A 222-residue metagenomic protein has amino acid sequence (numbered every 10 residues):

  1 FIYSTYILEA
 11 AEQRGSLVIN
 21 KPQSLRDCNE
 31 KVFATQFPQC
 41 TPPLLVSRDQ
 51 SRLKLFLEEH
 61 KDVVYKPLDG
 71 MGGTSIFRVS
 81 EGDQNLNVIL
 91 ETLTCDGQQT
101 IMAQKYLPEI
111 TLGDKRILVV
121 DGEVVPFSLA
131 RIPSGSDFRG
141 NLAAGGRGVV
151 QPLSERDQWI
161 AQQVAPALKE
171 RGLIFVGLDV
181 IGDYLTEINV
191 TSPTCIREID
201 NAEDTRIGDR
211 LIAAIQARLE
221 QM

Functional and structural regions predicted by a protein language model:
F1-V46, S51-R52: Conserved N-proximal alpha/beta basic substrate-recognition cap immediately N-terminal to, or forming the N-lobe
V18, V63-V64: Hydrophobic beta-strand scaffold residues
P22-L25, R131-P133, I181-Y184: Short glycine-enriched loops at secondary-structure junctions
P22-Q23, L68, Y106-L107, L118 (+2 more regions): Anionic group-transfer/hydrolysis microenvironments
P38, L142-R147, S192-T194: Short glycine/proline- and charge-enriched loop/turn segments that cap or connect secondary-structure elements
P42, K115, T186: Change "...and in nucleic-acid phosphodiester-cleaving endonucleases..." to "...and in nucleic-acid processing enzymes
Q50-S51, E58-D62, D69-Q158, L168: Phosphate-binding site of ATP-dependent enzymes
S136, P152-M222: ATP-dependent carboxylate activation and anion-phosphoryl transfer catalytic cores that bind Mg-ATP to form
